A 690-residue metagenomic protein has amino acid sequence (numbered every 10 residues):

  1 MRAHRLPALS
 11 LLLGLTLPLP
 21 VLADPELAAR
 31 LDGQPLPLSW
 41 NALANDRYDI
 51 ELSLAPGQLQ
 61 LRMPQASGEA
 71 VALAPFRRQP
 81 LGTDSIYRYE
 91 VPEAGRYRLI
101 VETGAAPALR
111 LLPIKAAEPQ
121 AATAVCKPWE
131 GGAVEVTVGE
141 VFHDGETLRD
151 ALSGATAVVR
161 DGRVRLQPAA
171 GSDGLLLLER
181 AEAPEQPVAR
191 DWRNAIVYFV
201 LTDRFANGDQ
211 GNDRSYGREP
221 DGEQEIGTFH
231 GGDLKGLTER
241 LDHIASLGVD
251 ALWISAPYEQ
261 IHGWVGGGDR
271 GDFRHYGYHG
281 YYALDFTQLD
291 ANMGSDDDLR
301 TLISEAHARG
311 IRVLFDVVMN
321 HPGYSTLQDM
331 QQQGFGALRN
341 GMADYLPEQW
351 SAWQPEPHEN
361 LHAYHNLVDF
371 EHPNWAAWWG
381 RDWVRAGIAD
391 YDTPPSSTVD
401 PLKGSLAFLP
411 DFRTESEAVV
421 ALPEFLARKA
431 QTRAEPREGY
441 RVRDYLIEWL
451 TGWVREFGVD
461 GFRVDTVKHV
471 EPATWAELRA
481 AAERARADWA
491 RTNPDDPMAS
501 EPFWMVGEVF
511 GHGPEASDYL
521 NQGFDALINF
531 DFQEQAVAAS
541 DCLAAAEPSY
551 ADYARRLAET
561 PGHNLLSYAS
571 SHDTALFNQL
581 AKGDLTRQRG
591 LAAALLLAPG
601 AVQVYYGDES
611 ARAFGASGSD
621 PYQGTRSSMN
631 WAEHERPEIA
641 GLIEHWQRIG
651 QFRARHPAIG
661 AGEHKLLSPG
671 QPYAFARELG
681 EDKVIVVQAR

Functional and structural regions predicted by a protein language model:
A8-P18: Bacterial N-terminal signal peptides
D24-Q58, P64-I86, A116-A121, T147 (+1 more regions): Aromatic-rich carbohydrate-binding modules that target alpha-glucans
R96-P107, R160-P184, I196: C-terminal beta-strand-rich structural cap/linker in extracellular carbohydrate-active enzymes
A117-G174, H321, A337, P347-W375 (+8 more regions): Active-site-proximal helices and loops of the catalytic beta/alpha 8
L148, V200, I244, I254 (+10 more regions): Conserved, mostly hydrophobic/aromatic
A189-A195, D203-G452, E456-F457, L478 (+4 more regions): Substrate-binding/active-site clefts of carbohydrate-active enzymes
R193-Y198, A245-L252, H307-L314, F457-F462 (+4 more regions): Loop/turn elements at helix/coil->beta-strand transitions in domains of secreted/extracellular proteins
A592-A613: Substrate-binding cleft of secreted/luminal carbohydrate-active enzymes
